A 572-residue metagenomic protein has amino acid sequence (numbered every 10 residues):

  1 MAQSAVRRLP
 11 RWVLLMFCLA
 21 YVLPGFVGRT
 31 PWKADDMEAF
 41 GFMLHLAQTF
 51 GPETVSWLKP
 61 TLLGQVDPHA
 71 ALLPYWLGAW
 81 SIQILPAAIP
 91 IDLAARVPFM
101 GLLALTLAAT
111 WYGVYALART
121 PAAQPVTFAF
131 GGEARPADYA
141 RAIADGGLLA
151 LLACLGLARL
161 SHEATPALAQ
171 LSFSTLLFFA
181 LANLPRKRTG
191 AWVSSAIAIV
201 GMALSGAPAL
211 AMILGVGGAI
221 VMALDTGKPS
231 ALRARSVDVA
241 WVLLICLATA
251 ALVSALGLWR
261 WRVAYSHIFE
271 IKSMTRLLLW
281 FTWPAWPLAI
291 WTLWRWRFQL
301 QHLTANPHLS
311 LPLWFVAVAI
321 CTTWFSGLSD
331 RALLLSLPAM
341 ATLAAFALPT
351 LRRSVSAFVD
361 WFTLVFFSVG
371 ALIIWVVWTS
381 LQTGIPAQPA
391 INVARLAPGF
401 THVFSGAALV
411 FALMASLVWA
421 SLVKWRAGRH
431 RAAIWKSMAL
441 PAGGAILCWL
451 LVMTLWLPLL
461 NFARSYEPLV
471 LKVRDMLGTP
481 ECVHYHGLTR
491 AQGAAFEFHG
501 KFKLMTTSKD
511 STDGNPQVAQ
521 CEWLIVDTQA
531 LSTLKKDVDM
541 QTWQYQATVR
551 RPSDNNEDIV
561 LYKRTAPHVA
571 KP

Functional and structural regions predicted by a protein language model:
A2-R8, N183-P572: Membrane-embedded architecture of ER/inner-membrane glycosylation machinery
V6-D36, C246-G257: Transmembrane signal-anchor helices characteristic of membrane glycosylation enzymes that use polyprenol
A39-V66, L73, W80: Extracytosolic helix-loop segments that constitute the early lumenal/periplasmic catalytic or substrate-binding loops
L72, W76, L85-G113, A137-D145 (+1 more regions): Loop-to-helix entry region of an early transmembrane alpha helix in multi-pass inner-membrane enzymes
V97-R135, L152-A153, L176: Transmembrane-helix motifs of polytopic, lipid-linked glycan transferases
A144-L152: Short helix- or helix-capping micro-motifs that position conserved polar/aromatic residues at function-defining sites
G156, A169-R186, M340-L343: Specific aromatic-rich, kink-prone transmembrane helix
G156-A169, P208-L210: Short acidic/glycine- and proline-prone juxtamembrane loop motifs at membrane-interface regions of multi-pass membrane
